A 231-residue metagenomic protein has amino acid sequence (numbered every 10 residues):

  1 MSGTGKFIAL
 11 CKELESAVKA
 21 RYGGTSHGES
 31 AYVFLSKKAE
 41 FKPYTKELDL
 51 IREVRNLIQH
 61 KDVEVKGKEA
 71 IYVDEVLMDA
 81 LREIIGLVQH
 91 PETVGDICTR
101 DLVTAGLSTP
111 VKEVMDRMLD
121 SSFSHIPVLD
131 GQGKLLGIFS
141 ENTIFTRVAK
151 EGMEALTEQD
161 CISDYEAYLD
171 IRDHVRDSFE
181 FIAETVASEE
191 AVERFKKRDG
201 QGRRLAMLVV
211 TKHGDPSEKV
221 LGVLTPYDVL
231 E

Functional and structural regions predicted by a protein language model:
M1-E53, H60-I97, G106-F123, V128-G131 (+2 more regions): Amphipathic alpha-helical interface elements
K37-A39, H174-S178: Short, local alpha-helical segments
T45, R176, R204-L205: A structure-centric signal for secondary-structure junctions around beta-strands
G95-T99, D173-R176: Short, low-complexity disordered segments enriched in Ser/Pro/Gly and basic
T104-S122, L129-D130, V148, E180-H213 (+1 more regions): The conserved cystathionine-beta-synthase
I138, F181, E218: Active-site-adjacent beta-strand anchor residues
D164-L169, S178-I182: A conserved mid-domain beta-alpha-beta active-site/ligand-binding segment of alpha/beta enzyme cores
V210-K219, V223: Terminal recognition/anchoring or ligand-binding modules at protein termini
